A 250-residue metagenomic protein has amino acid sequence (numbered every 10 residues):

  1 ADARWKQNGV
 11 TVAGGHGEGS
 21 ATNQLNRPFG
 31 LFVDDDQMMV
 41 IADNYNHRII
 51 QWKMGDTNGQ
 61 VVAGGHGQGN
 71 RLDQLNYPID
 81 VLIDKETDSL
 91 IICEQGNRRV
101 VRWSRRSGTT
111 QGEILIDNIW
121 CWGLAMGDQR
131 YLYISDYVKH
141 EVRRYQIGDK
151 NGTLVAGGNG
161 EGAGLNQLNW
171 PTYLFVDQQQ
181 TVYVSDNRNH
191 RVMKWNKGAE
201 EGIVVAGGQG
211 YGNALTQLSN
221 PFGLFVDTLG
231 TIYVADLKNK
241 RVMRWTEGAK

Functional and structural regions predicted by a protein language model:
A1-R27, D56-I79, S107-W120, G148-T172 (+2 more regions): Gly/Pro-rich loop segments of beta-rich domains
G15-H47: Beta-strand-rich domains and repeat architectures in extracellular enzymes and scaffolds, especially beta-propellers
V33-D36, I83-T87, M126-Q129, V176-Q179 (+1 more regions): Residue-level detector of Asp-centered blade-edge/turn motifs that repeat once per structural unit in beta-propeller
D36, N44, M54, E86 (+9 more regions): Short loop/turn segments immediately following the C-termini of beta-strands
M39-V40, S89-I91, Y131-I134, V182-Y183 (+1 more regions): Conserved beta-propeller blade signature
H47-I50, R98-V101, H140-R143, G152 (+2 more regions): Structural signal for beta-propeller blades
N97-L132: Asp-box/WD-like beta-propeller blade repeats and closely related beta-sheet repeat scaffolds
L215-A249: Loop/turn-rich, solvent-exposed surfaces of beta-rich toroidal or solenoidal domains
